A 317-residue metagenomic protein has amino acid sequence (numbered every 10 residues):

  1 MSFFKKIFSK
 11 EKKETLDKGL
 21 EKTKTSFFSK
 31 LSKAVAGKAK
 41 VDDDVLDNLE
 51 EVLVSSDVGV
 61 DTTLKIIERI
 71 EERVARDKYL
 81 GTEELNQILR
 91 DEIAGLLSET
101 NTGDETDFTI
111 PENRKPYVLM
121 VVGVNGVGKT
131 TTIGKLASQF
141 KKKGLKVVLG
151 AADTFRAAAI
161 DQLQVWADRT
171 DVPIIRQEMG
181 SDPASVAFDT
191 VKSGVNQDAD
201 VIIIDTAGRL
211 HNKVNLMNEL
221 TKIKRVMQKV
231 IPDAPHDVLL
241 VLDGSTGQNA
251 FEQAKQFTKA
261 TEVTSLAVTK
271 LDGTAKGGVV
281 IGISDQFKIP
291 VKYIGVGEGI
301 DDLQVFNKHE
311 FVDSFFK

Functional and structural regions predicted by a protein language model:
F3, E105-D107, L136, E252-A254 (+1 more regions): Short beta-alpha junctions and helix-cap segments that line functional grooves
F3-K10, F28, V35-A36: Short, aromatic- and cysteine-enriched interfacial helices/patches that mediate contacts at lipid membranes
F4, K10-L16, E21: Switch/coupling subdomain of P-loop NTPase systems
D17, E21-A152, A159-M179, A187-V195 (+1 more regions): Primarily NTPase-proximal linker/entry elements flanking Walker-type ATP/GTP-binding cores
V60-T62, R156, D272, I300: Short hydrophobic/aromatic residue motifs in ordered secondary structure
D153-T154, G244: Residue-level signal for short, function-critical loop segments
Q162, P183-Q197, H211-K317: Conserved catalytic-core segment of NTP-binding enzymes
A207-R209: Short glycine-rich anion-binding loops that position phosphate/pyrophosphate groups of nucleotides and phosphorylated
